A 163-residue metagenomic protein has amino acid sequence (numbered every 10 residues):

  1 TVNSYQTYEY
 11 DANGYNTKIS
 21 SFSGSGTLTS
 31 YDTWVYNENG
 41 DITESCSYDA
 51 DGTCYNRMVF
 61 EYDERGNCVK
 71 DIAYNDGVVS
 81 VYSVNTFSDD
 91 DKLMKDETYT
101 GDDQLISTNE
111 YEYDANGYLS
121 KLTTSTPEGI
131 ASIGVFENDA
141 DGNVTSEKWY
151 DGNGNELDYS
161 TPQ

Functional and structural regions predicted by a protein language model:
T1-Q163: Buried hydrophobic residues that stabilize the cores of well-folded domains
